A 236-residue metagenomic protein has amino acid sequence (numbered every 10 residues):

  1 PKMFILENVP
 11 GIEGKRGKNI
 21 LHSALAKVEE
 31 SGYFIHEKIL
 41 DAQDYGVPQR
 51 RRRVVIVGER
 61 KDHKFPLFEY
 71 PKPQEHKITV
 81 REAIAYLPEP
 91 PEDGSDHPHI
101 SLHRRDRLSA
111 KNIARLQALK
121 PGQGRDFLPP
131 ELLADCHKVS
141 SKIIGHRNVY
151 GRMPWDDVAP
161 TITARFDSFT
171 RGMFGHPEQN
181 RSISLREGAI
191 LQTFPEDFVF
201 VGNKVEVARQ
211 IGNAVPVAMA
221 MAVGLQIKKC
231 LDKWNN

Functional and structural regions predicted by a protein language model:
P1-I143: Class I S-adenosyl-L-methionine
H103-N236: C-terminal target-recognition/interaction regions appended to catalytic cores
